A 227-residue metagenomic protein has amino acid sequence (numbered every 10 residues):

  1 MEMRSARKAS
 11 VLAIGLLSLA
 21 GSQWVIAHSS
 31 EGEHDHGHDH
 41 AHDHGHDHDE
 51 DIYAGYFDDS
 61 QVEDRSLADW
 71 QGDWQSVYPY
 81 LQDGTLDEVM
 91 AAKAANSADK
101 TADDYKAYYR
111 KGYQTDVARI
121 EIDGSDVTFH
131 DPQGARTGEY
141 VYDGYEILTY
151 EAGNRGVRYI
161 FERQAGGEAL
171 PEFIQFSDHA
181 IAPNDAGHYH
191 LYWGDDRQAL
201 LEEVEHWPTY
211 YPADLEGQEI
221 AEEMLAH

Functional and structural regions predicted by a protein language model:
E2-L12: Bacterial N-terminal signal peptides that target proteins for export
E2-R4, Q23-Q75, P79-T101, Y105 (+1 more regions): Amphipathic/hydrophobic helical signal segments and adjacent flexible N-terminal regions that mediate secretion
A13-G21: Bacterial N-terminal signal peptides
Y78, G156-E162, P171-A180, H188-Y192: Ordered hydrophobic segments in well-structured contexts
Y105-I174: Contiguous, well-ordered beta-strand patches that form the walls/edges of small beta-barrel/beta-sandwich domains
